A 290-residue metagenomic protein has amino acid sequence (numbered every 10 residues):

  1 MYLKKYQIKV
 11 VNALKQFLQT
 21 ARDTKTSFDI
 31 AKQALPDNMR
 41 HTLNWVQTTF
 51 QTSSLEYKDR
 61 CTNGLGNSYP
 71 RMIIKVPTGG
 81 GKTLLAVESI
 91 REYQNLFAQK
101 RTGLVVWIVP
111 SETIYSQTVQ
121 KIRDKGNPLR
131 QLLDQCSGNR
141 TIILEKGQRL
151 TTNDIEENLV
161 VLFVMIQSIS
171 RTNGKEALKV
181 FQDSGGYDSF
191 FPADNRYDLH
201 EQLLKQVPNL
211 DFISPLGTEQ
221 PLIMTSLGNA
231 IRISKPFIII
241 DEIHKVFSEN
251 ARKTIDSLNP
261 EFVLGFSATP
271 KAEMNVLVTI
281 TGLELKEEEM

Functional and structural regions predicted by a protein language model:
M1-M290: RecA-like P-loop NTPase motor core of helicase/translocase proteins
